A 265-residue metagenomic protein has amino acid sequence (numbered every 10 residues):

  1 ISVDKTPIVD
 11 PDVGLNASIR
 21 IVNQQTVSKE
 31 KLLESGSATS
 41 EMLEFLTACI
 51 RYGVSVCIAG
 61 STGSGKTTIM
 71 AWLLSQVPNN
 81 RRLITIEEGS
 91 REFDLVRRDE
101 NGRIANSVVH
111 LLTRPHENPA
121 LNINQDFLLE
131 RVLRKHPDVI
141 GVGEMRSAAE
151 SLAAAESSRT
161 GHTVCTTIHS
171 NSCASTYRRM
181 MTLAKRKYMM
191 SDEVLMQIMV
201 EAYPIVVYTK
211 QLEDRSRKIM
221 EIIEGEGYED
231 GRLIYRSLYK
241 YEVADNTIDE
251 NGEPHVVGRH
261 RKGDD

Functional and structural regions predicted by a protein language model:
I1-Y52, R97: P-loop NTP-binding catalytic core
K5-P7, I19-I21, E87, T113 (+2 more regions): Flexible glycine-/small-residue-rich
V54-V56, W72-E201, K210-Q211: Switch/coupling sub-region of P-loop NTPases
I58-G60: Hydrophobic anchor at the beta1->P-loop junction of P-loop NTPases
G63: Walker A (P-loop) phosphate-binding loop of P-loop NTPases
K66: Conserved lysine of the Walker
V200-D265: Conserved P-loop NTPase
